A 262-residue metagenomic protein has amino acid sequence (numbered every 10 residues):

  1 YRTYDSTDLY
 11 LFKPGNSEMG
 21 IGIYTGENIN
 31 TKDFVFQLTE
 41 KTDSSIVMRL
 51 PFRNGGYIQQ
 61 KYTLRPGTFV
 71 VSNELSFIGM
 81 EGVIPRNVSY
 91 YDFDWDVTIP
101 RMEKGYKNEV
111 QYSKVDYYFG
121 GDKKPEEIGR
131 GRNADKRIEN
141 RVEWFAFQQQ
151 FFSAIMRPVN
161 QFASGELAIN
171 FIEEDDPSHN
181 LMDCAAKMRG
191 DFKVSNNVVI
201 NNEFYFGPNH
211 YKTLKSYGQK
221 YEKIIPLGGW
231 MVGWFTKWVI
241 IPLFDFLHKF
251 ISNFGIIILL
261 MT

Functional and structural regions predicted by a protein language model:
Y1-P226: Soluble non-transmembrane domains of integral membrane proteins
N73, I257-T262: Hydrophobic alpha-helical transmembrane segments of multi-pass integral membrane proteins
S195, L247, T262: Conserved hydrophobic/aromatic pocket- or pore-lining residues that grip, position, or stack substrates in active sites
Y205-I256: Interfacial loop/helix-cap signal at membrane boundaries in integral membrane proteins
